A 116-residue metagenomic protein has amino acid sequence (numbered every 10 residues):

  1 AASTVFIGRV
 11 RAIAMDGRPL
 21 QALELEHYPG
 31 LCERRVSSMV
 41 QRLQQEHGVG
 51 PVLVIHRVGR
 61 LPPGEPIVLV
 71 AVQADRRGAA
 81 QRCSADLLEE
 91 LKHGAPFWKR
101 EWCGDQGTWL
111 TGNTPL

Functional and structural regions predicted by a protein language model:
A1-I67, Q73-L116: N-terminal, polar/charged subdomain of small-to-medium soluble alpha/beta proteins
